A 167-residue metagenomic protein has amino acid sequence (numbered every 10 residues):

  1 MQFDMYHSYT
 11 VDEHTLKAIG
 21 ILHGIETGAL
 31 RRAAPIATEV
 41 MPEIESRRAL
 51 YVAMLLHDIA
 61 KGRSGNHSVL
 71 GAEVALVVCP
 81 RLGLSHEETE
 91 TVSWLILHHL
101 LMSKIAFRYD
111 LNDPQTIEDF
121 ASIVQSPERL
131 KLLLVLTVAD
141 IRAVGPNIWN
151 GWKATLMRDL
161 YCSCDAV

Functional and structural regions predicted by a protein language model:
M1, L16, G20, E45-R47: Alpha-helical bundle cores of large, well-folded domains in eukaryotic cytoskeletal and signaling proteins
M1-H7: Non-catalytic interface/linker regions that flank or bridge core catalytic/transmembrane domains
H7-A29: Amphipathic alpha-helical
T10-V11, A37-A166: Divalent metal-dependent catalytic cores for phosphoryl transfer on phosphate-bearing substrates
E26, L30, K104-F107: Short amphipathic alpha-helical interaction/hinge segments
